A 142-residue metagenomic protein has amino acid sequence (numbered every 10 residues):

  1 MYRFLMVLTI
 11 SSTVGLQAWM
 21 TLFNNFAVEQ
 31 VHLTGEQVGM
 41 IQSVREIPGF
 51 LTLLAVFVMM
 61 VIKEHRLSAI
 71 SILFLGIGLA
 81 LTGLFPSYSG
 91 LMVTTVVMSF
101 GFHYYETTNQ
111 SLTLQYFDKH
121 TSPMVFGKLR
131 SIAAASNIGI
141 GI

Functional and structural regions predicted by a protein language model:
M1-G49: Helix-loop boundary and gating motifs at the non-cytosolic
T13, Q17, S99-T107: Small-residue-rich segments within alpha-helical transmembrane domains of MFS-like 12-TM solute carriers
Q37, T121-K128: Cytoplasmic loop-to-transmembrane helix junctions
T52-E64: Helix-to-loop junctions at the C-terminal end of transmembrane segments in multipass secondary transporters
L73-P86: C-terminal ends and interior cores of transmembrane alpha-helices in multi-pass membrane transporters/permeases
G83-T95: Helix-loop junctions at membrane interfaces in 12-TM secondary transporters
Y104-F117: Intracellular juxtamembrane helix-capping segments at the cytosolic ends of symmetry-related transmembrane helices
G127-I142: Glycine-rich segments within core transmembrane alpha-helices of 12-TM secondary carriers
